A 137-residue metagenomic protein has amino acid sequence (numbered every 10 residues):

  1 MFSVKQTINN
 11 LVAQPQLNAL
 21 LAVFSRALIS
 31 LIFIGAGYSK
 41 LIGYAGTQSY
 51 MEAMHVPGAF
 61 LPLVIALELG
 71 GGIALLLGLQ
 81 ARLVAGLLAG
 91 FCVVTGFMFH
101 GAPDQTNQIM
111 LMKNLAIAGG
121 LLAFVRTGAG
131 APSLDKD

Functional and structural regions predicted by a protein language model:
M1-I42, G58-A66, G70, L76-D137: Extended, low-polarity transmembrane helix blocks
G43-T47: Transmembrane helix-loop junctions in multi-pass membrane proteins
Q48-G58: Perimembrane loop-to-helix junctions flanking transmembrane segments
